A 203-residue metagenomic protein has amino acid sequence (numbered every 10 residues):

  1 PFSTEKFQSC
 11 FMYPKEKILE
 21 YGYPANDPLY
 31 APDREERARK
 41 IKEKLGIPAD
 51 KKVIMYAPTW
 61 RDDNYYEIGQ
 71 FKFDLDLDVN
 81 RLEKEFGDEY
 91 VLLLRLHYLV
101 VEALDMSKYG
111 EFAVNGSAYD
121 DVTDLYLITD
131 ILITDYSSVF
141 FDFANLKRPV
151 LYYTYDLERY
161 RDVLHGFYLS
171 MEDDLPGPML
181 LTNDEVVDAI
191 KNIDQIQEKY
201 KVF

Functional and structural regions predicted by a protein language model:
P1, L132-I133, V150: Short, well-ordered beta-strand core segments
P1-E35: Active-site-proximal region of nucleotide-activated glycan assembly enzymes, centered on histidine/acidic-rich loops
F2-T4, P24-N26, T59-D63, Y98-V101 (+3 more regions): Short, solvent-exposed loop/turn segments at secondary-structure junctions
P14-E16, D88, K147-P149: A short helix->loop->beta-strand "cap" motif at the edges of active sites that frequently abuts
Y21, R95, Y153-Y155: Generic beta-sheet signal
P24-M106, L180: Conserved catalytic-core segment of nucleotide-activated headgroup transferases in glycan assembly
L93, Y98-F141: Donor nucleotide-activated moiety binding/catalytic core segment of transferases that use nucleotide-activated donors
S107, S138-F203: Catalytic binding pocket for nucleotide-activated donors in carbohydrate/polymer assembly enzymes
